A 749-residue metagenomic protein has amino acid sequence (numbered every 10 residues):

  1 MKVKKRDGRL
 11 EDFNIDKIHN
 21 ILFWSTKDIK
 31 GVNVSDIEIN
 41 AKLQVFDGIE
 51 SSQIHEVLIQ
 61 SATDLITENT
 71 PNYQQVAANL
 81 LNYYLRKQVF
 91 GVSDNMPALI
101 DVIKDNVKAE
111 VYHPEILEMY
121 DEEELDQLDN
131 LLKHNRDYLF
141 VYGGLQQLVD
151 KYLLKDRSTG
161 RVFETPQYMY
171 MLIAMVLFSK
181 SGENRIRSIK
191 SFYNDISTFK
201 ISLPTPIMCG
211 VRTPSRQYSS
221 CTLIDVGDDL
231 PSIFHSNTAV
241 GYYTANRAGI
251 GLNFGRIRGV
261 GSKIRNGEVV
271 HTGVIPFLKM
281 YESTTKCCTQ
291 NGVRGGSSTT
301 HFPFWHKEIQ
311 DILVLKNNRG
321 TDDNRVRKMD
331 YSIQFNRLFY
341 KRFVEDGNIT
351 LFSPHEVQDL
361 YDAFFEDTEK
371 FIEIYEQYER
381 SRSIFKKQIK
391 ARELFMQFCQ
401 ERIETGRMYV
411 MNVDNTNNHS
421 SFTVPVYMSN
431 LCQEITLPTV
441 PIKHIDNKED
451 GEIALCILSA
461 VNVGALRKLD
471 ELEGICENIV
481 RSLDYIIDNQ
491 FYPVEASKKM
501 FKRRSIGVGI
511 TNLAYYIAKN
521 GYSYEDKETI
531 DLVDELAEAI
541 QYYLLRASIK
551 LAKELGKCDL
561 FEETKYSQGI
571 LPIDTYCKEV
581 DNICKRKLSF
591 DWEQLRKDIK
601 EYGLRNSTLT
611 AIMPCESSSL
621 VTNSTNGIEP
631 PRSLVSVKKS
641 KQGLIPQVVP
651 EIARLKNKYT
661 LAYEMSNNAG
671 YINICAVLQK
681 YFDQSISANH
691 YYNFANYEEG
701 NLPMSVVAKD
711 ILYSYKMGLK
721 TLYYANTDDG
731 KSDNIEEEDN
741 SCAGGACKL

Functional and structural regions predicted by a protein language model:
R9, V32-M171, M175, R187-Y193: Core nucleic-acid recognition elements
A41, I59-S61, A77-Y83, D195 (+13 more regions): A glycine-rich phosphate-binding loop feature that marks nucleotide/adenosyl-phosphate handling sites
Y73-V107, F335, T416-I445, E449 (+4 more regions): Terminal amphipathic helices with adjacent charged low-complexity linkers/tails
E124-L148, C432-K443, I487-D488, C584-S589 (+3 more regions): Catalytic alpha/beta core of large soluble enzyme barrels
L154, R161, Y168-R185, I189 (+9 more regions): Function-dense linear segments that define catalytic or interfacial modules in macromolecule-processing proteins
D195, T213, N237, C476-S497 (+3 more regions): Internal maturation/activation junctions in enzymes
E268-S283, Y663-S666: Glycine- and Gly-Pro-enriched alpha-helical subdomains that act as flexible, kink-prone "lid/hinge" or packing modules
V314, R327-F398, R402-T405: Polar, glycine-rich mid-to-C-terminal structural blocks that act as macromolecule-binding/assembly scaffolds
